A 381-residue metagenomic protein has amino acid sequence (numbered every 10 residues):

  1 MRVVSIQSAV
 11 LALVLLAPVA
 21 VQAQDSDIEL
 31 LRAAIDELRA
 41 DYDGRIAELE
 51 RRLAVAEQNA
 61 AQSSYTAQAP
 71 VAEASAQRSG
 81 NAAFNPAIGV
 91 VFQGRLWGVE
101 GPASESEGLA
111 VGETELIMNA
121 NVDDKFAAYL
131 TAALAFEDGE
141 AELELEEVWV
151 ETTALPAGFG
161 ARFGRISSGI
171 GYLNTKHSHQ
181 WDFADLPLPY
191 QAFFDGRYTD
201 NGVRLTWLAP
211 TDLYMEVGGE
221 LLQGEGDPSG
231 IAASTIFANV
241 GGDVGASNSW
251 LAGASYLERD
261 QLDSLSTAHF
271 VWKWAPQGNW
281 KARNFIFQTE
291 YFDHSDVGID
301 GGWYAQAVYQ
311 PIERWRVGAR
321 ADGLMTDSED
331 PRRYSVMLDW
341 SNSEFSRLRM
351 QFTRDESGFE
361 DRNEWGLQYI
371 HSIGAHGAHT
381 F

Functional and structural regions predicted by a protein language model:
M1-A9: Bacterial N-terminal signal peptides that target proteins for export
A9-L15: Hydrophobic helical h-region of N-terminal Sec-dependent signal peptides in bacterial secretory/periplasmic proteins
P18-A20: N-terminal signal peptide c-region/cleavage motif recognized by signal peptidases
A23-E100, Y214, Q368, I373 (+1 more regions): N-terminal periplasmic/intermembrane-space "pro-region" immediately following the signal or transit peptide
E73-G226, G230-S247, S264, Q306-G318 (+2 more regions): Outer membrane beta-barrel
A87-Q93, Y129-A133, R162-I166, G218-L222 (+7 more regions): Transmembrane beta-strands of outer-membrane beta-barrel proteins
I236, A268-F270, V336-N342, D361-F381: Outer-membrane beta-barrel "beta-signal"
G242-D327, R333: Detector for outer-membrane/organellar transmembrane beta-barrel domains, recognizing the amphipathic beta-strand
